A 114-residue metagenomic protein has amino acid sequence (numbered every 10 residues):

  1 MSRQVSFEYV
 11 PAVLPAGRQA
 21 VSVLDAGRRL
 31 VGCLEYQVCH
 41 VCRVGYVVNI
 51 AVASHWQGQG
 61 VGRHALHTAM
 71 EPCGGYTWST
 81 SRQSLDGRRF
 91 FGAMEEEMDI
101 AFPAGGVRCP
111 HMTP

Functional and structural regions predicted by a protein language model:
M1-S22: Active-site rim helix/loop that mediates acceptor-substrate recognition in acyltransferases
A16-G17, D25-A26, L30-C42, I50: A conserved beta-strand-loop-helix scaffold within acyl/acetyltransferase catalytic domains
V52, G58-E71: Conserved acetyl-CoA-binding loop-helix of GNAT-fold acetyltransferases
E71-L85: Conserved GNAT acetyl-CoA-binding A-motif
S81, E97-P114: Conserved catalytic-core motifs of GNAT/GCN5-like acyltransferases
F91: Conserved active-site tyrosine of GNAT-family acetyltransferases
